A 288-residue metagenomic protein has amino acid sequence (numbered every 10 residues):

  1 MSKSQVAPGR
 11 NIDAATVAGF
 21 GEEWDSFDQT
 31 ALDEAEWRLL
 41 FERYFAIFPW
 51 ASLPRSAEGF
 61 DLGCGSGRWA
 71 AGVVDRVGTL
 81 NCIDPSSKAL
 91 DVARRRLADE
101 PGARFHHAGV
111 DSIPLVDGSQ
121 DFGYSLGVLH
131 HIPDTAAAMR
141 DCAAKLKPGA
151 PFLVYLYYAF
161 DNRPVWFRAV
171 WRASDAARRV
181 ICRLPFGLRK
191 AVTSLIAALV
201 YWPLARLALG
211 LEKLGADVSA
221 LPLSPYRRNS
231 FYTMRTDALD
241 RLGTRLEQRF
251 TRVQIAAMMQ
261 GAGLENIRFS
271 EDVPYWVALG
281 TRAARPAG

Functional and structural regions predicted by a protein language model:
M1-F41: N-terminal, positively charged/glycine-rich alpha-helical extensions of SAM-dependent methyltransferases
A35-A57: Conserved alpha-helix/loop element of class I SAM-dependent methyltransferases that forms part of the SAM/SAH-binding
F60, S66-S112: Class I SAM-dependent methyltransferase SAM/SAH-binding core
S112-F122: A short acidic, Gly/Pro-enriched loop at the edge of an enzyme's catalytic core that lines a small-molecule cofactor
D121-P133: A short SAM/SAH-binding and catalytic strip from SAM-dependent methyltransferases
A136-P148: A short glycine-rich, Lys/Arg-flanked "PGG" loop and its adjoining helix->strand segment in the class I
P151-R183, A191-T193: Conserved class I S-adenosyl-L-methionine
P225-G288: C-terminal lobe and adjacent flexible extensions of AdoMet/dcAdoMet transferase-like proteins
